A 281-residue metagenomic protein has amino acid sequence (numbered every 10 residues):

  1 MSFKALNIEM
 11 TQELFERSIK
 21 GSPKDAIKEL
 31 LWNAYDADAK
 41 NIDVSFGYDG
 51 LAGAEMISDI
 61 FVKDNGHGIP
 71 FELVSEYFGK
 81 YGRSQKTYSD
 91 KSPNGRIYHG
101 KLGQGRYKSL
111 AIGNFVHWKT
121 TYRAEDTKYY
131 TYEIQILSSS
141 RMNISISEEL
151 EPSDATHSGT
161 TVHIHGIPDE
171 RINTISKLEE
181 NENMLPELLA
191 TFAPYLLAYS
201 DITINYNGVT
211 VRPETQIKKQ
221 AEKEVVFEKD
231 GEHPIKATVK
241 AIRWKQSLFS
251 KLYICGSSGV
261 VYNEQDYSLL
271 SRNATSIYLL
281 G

Functional and structural regions predicted by a protein language model:
M1, I235-G281: Charged regulatory segments coupled to nucleotide-binding catalytic modules in large multidomain enzymes
M1-G166, N173: GHKL (Bergerat-fold) ATPase N-terminal catalytic module, capturing the glycine-rich phosphate-binding loop and acidic
A34, Y107-L110, E151-T156, P194-L196 (+3 more regions): A general structural signal for short secondary-structure junctions and capping/turn motifs
P70-E72, R171-N173, E214, Y262-Q265: Short helix/loop capping segments that flank catalytic or ligand/cofactor-binding pockets
Y107, N205, L280: RNA-binding basic/glycine-rich loop and surface signature characteristic of RAMP-family CRISPR effectors
Y122-A124, G208-T210, S258: Solvent-exposed strand-loop boundary residues in beta-sheet-rich modules
K128-S138, S145-S147, T210-E228, T238-A241 (+1 more regions): Short amphipathic beta-strand/extended segments with alternating polar/hydrophobic composition
T156-I254: Glycine/threonine-rich ATP-lid/beta-loop region of ATP-binding domains
